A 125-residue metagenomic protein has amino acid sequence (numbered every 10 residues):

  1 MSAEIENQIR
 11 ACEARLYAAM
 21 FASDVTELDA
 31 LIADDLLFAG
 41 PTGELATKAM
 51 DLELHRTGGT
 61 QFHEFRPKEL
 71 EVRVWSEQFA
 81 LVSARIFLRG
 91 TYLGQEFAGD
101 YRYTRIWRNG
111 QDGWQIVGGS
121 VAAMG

Functional and structural regions predicted by a protein language model:
M1-A30, D35-G125: A beta-strand edge to alpha-helix "cap/lid" segment located at domain peripheries
